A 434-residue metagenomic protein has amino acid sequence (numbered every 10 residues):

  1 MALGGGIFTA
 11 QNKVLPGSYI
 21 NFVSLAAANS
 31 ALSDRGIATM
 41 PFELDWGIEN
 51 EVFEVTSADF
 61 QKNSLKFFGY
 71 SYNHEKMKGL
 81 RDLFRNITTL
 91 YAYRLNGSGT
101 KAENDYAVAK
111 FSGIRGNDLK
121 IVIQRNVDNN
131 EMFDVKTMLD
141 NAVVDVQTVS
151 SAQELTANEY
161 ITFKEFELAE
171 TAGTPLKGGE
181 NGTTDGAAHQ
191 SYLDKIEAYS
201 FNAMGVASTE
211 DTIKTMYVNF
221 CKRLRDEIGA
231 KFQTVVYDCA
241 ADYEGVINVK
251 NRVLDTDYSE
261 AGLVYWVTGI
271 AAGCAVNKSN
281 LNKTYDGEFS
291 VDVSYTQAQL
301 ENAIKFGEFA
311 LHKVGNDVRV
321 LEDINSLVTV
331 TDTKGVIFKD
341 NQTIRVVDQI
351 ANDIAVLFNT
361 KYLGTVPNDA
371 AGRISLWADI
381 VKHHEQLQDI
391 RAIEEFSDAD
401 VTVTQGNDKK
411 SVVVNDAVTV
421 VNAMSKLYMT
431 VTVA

Functional and structural regions predicted by a protein language model:
A2-L25, N29-I48, V52-F60, L65-P367 (+5 more regions): A glycine- and small-residue-enriched flexible loop/hinge signal that marks low-structured segments
T402-A434: C-terminal edge-of-domain segments
